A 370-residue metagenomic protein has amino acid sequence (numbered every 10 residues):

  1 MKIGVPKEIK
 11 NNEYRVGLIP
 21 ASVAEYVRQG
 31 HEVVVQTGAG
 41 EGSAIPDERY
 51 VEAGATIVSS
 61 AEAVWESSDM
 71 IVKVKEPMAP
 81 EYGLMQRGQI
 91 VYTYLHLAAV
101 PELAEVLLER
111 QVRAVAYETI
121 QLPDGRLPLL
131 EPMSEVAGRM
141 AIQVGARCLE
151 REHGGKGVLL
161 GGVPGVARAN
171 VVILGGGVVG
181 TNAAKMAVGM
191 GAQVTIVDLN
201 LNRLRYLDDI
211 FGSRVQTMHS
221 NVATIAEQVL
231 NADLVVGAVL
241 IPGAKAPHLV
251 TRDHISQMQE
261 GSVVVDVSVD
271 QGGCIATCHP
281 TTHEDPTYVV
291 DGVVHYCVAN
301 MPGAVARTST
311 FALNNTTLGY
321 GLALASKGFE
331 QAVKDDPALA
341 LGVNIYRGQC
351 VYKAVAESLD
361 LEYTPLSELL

Functional and structural regions predicted by a protein language model:
K2, E8, P77-A169, V298-N300: Glycine/serine-rich phosphate-binding loop and adjoining beta1-alpha1 elements at the start of nucleotide-handling
K2-V106, R110: An N-terminal-biased, well-structured beta-alpha scaffold segment characteristic of Rossmann-like dinucleotide-binding
P6-I45, E152-L240: Glycine-rich phosphate/diphosphate-binding loop of Rossmann-like nucleotide-binding domains
V23, D47, A104, I142 (+4 more regions): Generic hydrophobic/aromatic pocket-lining and core-packing "Φ" positions
D69, K75-E76, L95-H96, N221 (+3 more regions): Short glycine-/small-residue-rich Rossmann-like dinucleotide-binding loops
E118-L159, V269, C274-L370: Adenosine-phosphate binding glycine-rich loop
D209-D291: Rossmann-like adenosine-cofactor binding region
